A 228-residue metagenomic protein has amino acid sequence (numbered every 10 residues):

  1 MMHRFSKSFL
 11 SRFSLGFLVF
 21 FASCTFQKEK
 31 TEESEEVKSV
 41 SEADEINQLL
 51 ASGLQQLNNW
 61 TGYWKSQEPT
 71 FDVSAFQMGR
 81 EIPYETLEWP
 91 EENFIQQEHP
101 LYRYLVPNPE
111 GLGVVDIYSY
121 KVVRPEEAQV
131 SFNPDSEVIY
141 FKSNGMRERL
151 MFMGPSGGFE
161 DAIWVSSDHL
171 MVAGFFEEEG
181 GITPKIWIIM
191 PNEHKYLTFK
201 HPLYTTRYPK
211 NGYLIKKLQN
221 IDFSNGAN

Functional and structural regions predicted by a protein language model:
A22-S23: C-terminal motif of bacterial Sec signal peptides marking the signal peptidase cleavage site
Q27-S39, F176-N228: Acidic, small-residue rich beta-repeat scaffolds with periodic aromatic anchors
T31-L112: Terminal domain-start segments
T86-E98, S143-G157, T198-Y208: Multi-bladed beta-propeller domains
Y102-R103, G157-D161, P209-N211: Repeated scaffold domains used in trafficking and secretory/extracellular systems, primarily beta-propellers
L105-G113, A162-H169, N220, S224-N225: Blade-terminus and WD-like Trp-Asp/Gly-His loop motifs, strongest in beta-propeller folds
L112-K121, D168-G174: Short beta-strand elements that form the blades of beta-propeller/WD-repeat-like and other beta-sheet-rich scaffold
P125-E137, G180-I188: Structural motif
